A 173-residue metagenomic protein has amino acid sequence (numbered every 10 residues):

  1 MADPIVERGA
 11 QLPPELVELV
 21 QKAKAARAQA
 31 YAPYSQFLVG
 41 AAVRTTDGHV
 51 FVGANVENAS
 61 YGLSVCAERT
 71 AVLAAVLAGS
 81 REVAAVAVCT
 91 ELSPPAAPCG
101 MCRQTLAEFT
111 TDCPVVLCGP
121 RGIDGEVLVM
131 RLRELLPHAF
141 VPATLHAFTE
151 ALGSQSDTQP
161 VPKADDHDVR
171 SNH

Functional and structural regions predicted by a protein language model:
A2-Q29, S80-H173: C-terminal binding/interaction regions
K22, A67-A75: Short, well-ordered amphipathic alpha-helical segments that serve as non-catalytic structural scaffolds within diverse
Y31-Y34: Short Gly/Pro-enriched turn/cap motifs at secondary-structure boundaries
Q36-T45: Short beta-strand scaffold segments in enzyme catalytic cores
R44, L73-S80, E108-F109: Alpha-helix C-terminal capping segments
T45-D47, R121: Short acidic-glycine loop/turn motifs at beta-strand connectors
N55-R69: Compact, glycine-rich, soluble single-domain proteins
